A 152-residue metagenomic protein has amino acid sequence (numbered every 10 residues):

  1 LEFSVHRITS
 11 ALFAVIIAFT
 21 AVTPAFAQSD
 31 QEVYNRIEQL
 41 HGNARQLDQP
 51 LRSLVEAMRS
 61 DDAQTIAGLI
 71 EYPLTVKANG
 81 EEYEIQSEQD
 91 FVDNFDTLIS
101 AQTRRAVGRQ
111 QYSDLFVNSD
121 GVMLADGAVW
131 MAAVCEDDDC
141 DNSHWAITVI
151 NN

Functional and structural regions predicted by a protein language model:
L1-F13: Bacterial N-terminal signal peptides that target proteins for export
E2-V5, A18, V76, A101: Generic macromolecular interface patches on structured domains
A11-A21: Bacterial N-terminal signal peptides
T23-A27: Sec/Tat signal peptide C-region and signal peptidase I cleavage site
Q28-E56, A67-N152: C-terminal-biased regions
